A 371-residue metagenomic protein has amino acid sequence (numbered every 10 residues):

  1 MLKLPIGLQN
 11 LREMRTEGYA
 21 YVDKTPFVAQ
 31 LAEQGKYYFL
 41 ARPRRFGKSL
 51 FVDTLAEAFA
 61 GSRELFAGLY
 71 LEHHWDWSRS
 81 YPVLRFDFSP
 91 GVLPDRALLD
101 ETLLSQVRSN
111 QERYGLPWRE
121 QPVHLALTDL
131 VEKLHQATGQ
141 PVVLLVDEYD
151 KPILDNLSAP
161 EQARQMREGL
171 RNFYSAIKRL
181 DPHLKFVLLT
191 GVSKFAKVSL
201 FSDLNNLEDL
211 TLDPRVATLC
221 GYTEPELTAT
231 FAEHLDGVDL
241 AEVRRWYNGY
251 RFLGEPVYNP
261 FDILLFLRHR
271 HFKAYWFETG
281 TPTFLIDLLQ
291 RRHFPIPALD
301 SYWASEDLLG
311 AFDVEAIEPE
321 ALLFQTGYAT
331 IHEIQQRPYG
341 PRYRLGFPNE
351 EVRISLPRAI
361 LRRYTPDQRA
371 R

Functional and structural regions predicted by a protein language model:
M1-R371: Phosphate-binding site recognition
